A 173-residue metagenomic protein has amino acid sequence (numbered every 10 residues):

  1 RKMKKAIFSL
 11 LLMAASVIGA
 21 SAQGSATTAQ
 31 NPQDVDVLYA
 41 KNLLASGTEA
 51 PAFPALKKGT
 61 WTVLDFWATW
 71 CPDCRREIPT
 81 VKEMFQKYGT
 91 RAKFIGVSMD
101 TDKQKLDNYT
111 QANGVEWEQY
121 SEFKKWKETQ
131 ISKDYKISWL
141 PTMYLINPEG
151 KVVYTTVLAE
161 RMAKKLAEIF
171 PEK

Functional and structural regions predicted by a protein language model:
R1-T48, K173: N-terminal targeting signals for export/organelle localization
N42-T62: A short beta-strand-turn-helix
G59-T62, F66-W70, W139: Short pre-active-site segment immediately N-terminal to redox-active cysteine/selenocysteine motifs in thiol-based
F66-E83: Conserved redox-active cysteine motifs that mediate thiol-disulfide chemistry, especially di-cysteine Cys-X(1-2)-Cys
I78-K82, K103-D107, S132, A163-L166: Extracytoplasmic/secreted envelope proteins and their assembly/folding machinery, especially bacterial periplasmic
M84-K127, K136-L140: Conserved segment of the thioredoxin-like fold in thiol-based oxidoreductases
V115, F123-I169: Thiol/disulfide oxidoreductase modules built on the thioredoxin-like
